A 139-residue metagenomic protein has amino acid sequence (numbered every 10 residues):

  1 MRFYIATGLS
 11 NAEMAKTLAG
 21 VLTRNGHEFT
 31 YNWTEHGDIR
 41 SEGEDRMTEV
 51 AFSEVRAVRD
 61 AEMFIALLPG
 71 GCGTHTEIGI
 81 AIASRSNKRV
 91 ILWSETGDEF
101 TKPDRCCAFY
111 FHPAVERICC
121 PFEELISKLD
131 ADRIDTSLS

Functional and structural regions predicted by a protein language model:
M1-S139: Conserved catalytic or regulatory cores that recognize and/or transform ribose-phosphate-containing ligands
